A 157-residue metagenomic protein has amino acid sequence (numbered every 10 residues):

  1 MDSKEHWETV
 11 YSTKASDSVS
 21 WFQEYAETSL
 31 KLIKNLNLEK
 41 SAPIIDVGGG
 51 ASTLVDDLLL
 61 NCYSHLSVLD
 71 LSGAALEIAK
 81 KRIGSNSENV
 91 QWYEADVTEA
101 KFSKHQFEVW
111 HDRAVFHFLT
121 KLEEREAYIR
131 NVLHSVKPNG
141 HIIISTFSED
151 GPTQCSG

Functional and structural regions predicted by a protein language model:
M1-H105, L119-G157: Class I (Rossmann-like) S-adenosyl-L-methionine-dependent methyltransferase catalytic domain, capturing the SAM-binding
E108: Conserved acidic residues
H111: A conserved beta-strand element that flanks and buttresses the S-adenosyl-L-methionine
A114-F118: Short catalytic micro-motifs in class I SAM-dependent methyltransferases
